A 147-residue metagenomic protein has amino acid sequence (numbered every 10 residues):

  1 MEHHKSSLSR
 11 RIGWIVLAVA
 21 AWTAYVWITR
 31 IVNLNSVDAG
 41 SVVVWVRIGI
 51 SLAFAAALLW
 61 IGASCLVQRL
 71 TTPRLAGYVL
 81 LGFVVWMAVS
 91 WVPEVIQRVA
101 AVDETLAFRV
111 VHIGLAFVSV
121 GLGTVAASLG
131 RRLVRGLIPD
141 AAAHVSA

Functional and structural regions predicted by a protein language model:
M1-A39, R47-A55: N-terminal signal-anchor transmembrane alpha-helix
I12, V16, I50, L80-F83 (+1 more regions): Alpha-helical transmembrane segments of integral membrane proteins, emphasizing hydrophobic/aromatic residues
A21-N33, V84-A100: C-terminal TM-helix exit segments that contain a strictly Trp-centered aromatic cap at the helix terminus
D38-R47, V102-L115: Non-cytosolic membrane-interface motifs at loop->transmembrane helix junctions
V43-L70: Cytoplasmic juxtamembrane interface segments
L58-I61, S119-L137: Membrane-water interface at the C-terminal end of transmembrane alpha helices
G62-M87: Loop-to-transmembrane helix junctions at the membrane interface
R135-A147: Short, highly charged, low-complexity non-transmembrane loops/tails of multi-pass membrane proteins
